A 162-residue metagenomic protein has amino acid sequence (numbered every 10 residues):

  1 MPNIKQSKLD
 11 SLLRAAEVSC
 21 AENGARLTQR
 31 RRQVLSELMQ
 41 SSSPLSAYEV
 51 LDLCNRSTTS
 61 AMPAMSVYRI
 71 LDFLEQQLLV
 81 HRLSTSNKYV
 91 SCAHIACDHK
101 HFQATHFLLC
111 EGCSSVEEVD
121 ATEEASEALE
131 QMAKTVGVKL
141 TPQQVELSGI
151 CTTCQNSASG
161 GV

Functional and structural regions predicted by a protein language model:
D10-G24: Short, Lys/Arg-enriched N-terminal segment that forms or immediately precedes the first helix of a structured domain
N23-A25, M39-S42, S57-T58: Short helix-capping/hinge SLiMs at alpha-helix to coil transitions
L27-R30: Short helix-coil-helix linker/hinge
R32-E37: Pre-recognition alpha-helix immediately N-terminal to the DNA-recognition helix within helix-turn-helix or winged-helix
S46-S60: DNA-recognition alpha helix
V67-Q77: Basic amphipathic alpha-helical segments that dock to polyanions
Q76-V162: Non-DNA-binding regulatory cores of transcription-related proteins, predominantly C-terminal effector-binding
